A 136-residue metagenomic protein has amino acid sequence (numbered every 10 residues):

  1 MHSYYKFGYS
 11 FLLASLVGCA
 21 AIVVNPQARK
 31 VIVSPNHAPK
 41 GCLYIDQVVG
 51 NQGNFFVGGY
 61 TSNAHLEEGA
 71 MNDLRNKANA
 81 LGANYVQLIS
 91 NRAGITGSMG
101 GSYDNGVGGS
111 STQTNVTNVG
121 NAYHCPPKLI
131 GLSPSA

Functional and structural regions predicted by a protein language model:
M1-C19: Sec-dependent bacterial lipoprotein signal peptides
L16-P35: Bacterial Sec signal peptide processing site at the extreme N-terminus
N25, G53-H65, M71-N72, N76 (+1 more regions): Surface-exposed short loop/turn segments
R29-N51: Post-signal peptide N-terminal segment of mature Sec-exported envelope proteins
